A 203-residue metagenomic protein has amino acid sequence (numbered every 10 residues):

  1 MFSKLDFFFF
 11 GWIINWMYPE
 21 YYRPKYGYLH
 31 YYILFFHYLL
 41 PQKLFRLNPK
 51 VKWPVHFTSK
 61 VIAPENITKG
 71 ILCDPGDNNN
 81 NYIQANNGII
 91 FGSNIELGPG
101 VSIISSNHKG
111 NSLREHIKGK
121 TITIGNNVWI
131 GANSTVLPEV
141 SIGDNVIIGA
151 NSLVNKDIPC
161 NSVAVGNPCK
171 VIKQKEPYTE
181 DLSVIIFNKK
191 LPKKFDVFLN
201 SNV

Functional and structural regions predicted by a protein language model:
M1-S105, G110, N126, Y178-V203: Domain-scale signature associated with acetyltransferase and cell-envelope carbohydrate enzymes
P99-I124, A132-V203: Glycine-rich hexapeptide-repeat left-handed beta-helix
W129: PRPP/pyrophosphate-binding module of the type I phosphoribosyltransferase fold
